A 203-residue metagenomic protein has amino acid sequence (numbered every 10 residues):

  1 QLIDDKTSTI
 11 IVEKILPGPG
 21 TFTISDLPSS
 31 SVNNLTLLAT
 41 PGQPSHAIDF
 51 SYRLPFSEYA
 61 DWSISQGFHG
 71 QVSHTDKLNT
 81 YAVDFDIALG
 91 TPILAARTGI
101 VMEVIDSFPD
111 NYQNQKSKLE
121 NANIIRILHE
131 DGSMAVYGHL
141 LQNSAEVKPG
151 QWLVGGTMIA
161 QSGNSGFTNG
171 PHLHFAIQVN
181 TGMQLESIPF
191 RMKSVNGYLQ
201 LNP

Functional and structural regions predicted by a protein language model:
Q1-L16: Cationic-aromatic interfacial patches
P17-N121: Surface-exposed, glycine-biased beta-strand/turn segments
Y52, E146-V154, A176-P203: Acidic, glycine-rich catalytic/binding loops that coordinate metals and/or anionic ligands
S63-S65, D84, I93-A95, E103 (+4 more regions): Structural recognition of the beta-strand scaffold that forms the well-ordered cores of secreted hydrolase catalytic
A88, Q151, T157, S165-P171 (+1 more regions): Catalytic cores of extracellular degradative/oxidative enzymes
I93, G99-V101, G150-S162: A structural signal for short beta-strand/turn segments enriched in small hydrophobics and glycine
D110-Q115, S162-L173: Active-site loop architecture of trypsin-fold serine endopeptidases
S133-G156: Short histidine-centered loop motifs in beta-beta connectors
